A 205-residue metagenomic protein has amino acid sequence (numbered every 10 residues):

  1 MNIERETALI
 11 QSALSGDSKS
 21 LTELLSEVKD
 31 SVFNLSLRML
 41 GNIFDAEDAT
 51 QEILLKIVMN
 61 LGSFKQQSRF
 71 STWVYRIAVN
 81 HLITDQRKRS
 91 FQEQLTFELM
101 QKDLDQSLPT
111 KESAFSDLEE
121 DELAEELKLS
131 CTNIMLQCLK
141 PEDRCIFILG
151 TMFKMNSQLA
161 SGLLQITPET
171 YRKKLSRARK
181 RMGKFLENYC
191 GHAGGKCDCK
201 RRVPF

Functional and structural regions predicted by a protein language model:
M1-S26, D30: N-terminal module of bacterial RNA polymerase sigma factors
L14-E23, F33-T50, P168: Short, charged helix-capping/linker segments at alpha-helix termini
L14-S15, M39-L40, L54-S71, K88-R89: Sigma70-family region 2
S15, K111-D143: Amphipathic alpha-helical segment used for protein-protein interaction
N34, D48-L55, S68-N80: Structural recognition of an alpha-helix C-terminal capping motif at a helix-to-coil junction
G62-K65, V79-T96: Arg/Lys-rich amphipathic alpha helix in sigma70-family domain 2
L127-K128, G162-A193: DNA-recognition helix of helix-turn-helix
E142, L149-T170: Helix-turn-helix DNA-binding module
